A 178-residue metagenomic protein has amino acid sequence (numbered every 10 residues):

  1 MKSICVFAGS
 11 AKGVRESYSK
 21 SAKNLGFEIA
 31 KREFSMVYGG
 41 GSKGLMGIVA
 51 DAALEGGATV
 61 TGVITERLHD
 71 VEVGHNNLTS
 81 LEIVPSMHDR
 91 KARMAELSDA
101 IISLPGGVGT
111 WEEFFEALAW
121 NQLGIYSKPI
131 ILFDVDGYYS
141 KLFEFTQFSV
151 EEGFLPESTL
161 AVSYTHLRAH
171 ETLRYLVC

Functional and structural regions predicted by a protein language model:
M1-L97, D136-Y164: A cross-family phosphate/adenosyl-ligand binding-site feature
K12, K43-G44, V108-T110, L173: Glycine-rich nucleotide phosphate-binding loop and flanking beta-alpha elements of Rossmann-like dinucleotide-binding
G39, L104, L132, H166: Active-site-adjacent beta-strand anchor residues
K91-L123: Active-site/ligand-binding-proximal alpha/beta "capping" segment
P105, G124-D134: Short, proline-centered helix/strand-breaking motifs
N121-S127, F154-L155: Arginine/glycine-rich "motif VI" loop of SF2 helicases in the C-terminal RecA-like domain
T165-T172: Conserved small/polar residues in nucleotide/adenosyl-binding loops
V177-C178: Hydrophobic alpha-helical segments, chiefly the membrane-spanning helices and signal/signal-anchor peptides
